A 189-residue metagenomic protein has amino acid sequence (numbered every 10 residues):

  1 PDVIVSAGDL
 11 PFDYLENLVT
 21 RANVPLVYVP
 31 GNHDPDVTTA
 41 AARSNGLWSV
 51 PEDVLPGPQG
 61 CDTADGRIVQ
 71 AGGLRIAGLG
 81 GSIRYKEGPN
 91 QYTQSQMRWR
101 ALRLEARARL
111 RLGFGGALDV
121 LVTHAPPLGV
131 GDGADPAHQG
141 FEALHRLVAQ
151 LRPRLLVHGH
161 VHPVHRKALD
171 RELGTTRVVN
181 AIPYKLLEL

Functional and structural regions predicted by a protein language model:
P1-R21, R109, G113-A117: N-terminal active-site segment of His-dependent metallophosphoesterases
V3-D9, L26-N32, A64, V120-H124 (+3 more regions): Active-site neighborhood of phospho(di)ester-bond hydrolases with catalytic His/Asp-centered motifs
F12, P35, S82-Y85, L144 (+1 more regions): Short, electropositive, low-hydrophobicity segments enriched in small/polar residues
D13, V130, H165: Short glycine-rich, flexible loops that bind phosphorylated cofactors or substrates
L15-V19, R111, F141-A149, A168: Short amphipathic alpha-helical segments and helix-helix/interface helices
N17, P30-D36, A40-Q139: Conserved catalytic scaffold of divalent metal-dependent phosphoesterases
R21-N23, Q59, L173-G174: Short, structured coil segments at secondary-structure junctions
A41, I68-G72, R146-Q150, L155 (+1 more regions): Binuclear metal-dependent phosphoesterase catalytic core
